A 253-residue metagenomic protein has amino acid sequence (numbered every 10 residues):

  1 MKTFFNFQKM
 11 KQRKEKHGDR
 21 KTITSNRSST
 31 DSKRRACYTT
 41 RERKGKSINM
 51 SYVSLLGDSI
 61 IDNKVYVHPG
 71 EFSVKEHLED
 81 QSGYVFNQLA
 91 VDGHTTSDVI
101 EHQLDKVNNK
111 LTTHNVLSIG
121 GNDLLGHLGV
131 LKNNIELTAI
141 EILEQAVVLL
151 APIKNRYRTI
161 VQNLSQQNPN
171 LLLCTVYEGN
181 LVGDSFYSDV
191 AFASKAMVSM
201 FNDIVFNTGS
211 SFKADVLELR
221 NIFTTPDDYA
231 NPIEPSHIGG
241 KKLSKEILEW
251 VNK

Functional and structural regions predicted by a protein language model:
E42-S97, L104-L111: Serine-esterase "nucleophile elbow" of acetyl-processing enzymes
L104-K253: Alpha-helical cap/lid subdomain in secreted, periplasmic, or secretory-pathway luminal O-acyl-processing enzymes
